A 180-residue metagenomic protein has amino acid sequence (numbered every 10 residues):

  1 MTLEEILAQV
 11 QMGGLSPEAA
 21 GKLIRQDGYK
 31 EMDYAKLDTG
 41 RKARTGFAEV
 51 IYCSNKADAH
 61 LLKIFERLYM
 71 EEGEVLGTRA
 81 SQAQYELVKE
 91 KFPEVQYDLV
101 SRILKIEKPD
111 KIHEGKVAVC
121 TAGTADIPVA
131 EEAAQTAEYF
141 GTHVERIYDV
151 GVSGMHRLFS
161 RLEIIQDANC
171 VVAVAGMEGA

Functional and structural regions predicted by a protein language model:
M1-E86, E90-K91: Long amphipathic alpha-helical segments
V50-I51, K116-T121, V171-A173: Short glycine-rich or small-residue beta-strand-to-loop segments that form or flank ligand, phosphate, metal/Fe-S
A59-L61, D126-E131, M155-H156, A175-A180: Short glycine/serine/threonine-rich phosphate/pyrophosphate-binding segments that cradle anionic phosphate groups
E66-M70, K91-P93, A134-E138, R161-I164: Short, solvent-exposed amphipathic alpha-helical segments in soluble enzyme and RNA/protein-processing domains
R67-M70, Q82-Q84, L104-K111, A125-D126 (+3 more regions): N-terminal loops that bind phosphate or other acidic moieties and the adjacent beta-alpha structural core
G77-I112: Anion-binding alpha/beta catalytic cores of soluble intermediary-metabolism enzymes, centered on
E114-L158: Glycine-rich phosphate/diphosphate-binding loop of Rossmann-like nucleotide-binding domains
S160-A180: Glycine-rich phosphate-binding loop
